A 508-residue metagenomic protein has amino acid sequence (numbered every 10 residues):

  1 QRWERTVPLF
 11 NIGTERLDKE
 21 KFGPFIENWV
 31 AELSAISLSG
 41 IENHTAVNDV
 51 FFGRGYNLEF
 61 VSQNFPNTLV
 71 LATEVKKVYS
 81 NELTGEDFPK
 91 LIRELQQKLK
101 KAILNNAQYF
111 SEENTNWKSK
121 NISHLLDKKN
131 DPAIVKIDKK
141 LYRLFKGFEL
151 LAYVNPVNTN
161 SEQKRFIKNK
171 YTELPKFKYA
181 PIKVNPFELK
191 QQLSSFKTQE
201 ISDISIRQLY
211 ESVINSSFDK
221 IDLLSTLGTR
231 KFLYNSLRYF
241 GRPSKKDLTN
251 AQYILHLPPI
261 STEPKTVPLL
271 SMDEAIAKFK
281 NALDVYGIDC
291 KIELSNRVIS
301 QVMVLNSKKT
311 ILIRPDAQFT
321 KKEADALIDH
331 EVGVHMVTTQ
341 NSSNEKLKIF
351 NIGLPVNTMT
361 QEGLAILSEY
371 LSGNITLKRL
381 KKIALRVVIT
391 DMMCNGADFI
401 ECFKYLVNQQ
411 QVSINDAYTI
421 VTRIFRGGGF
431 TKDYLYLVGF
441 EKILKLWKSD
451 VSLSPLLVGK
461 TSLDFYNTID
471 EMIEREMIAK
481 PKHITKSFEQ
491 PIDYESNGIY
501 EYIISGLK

Functional and structural regions predicted by a protein language model:
Q1-I12, D18, P24-P243, K486 (+1 more regions): N-terminal low-structure segments adjacent to metalloprotease catalytic domains across cellular compartments
P8-R16, R314-T320, E345-V356: Short helix/strand-bridging catalytic loops that position acidic/His residues to coordinate divalent metals and engage
N48-E59, N296-V304, I352-G353, N357: Beta-rich nucleic-acid/ligand-interaction surfaces
K120, H124, K322, V337-Q361: Post-HEXXH active-site segment of zinc metalloproteases
L193-F319: Contiguous, non-catalytic segments that form substrate-binding/exosite surfaces or channel walls
E323-V337: Short alpha-helix carrying the canonical HExxH Zn2+-binding catalytic motif
N351-T390, G439: Post-HExxH zinc-binding segment in Zn-dependent metallohydrolases
R379-K508: Conserved alpha-helical "signature site" that marks functionally important helical segments or helix/loop junctions
